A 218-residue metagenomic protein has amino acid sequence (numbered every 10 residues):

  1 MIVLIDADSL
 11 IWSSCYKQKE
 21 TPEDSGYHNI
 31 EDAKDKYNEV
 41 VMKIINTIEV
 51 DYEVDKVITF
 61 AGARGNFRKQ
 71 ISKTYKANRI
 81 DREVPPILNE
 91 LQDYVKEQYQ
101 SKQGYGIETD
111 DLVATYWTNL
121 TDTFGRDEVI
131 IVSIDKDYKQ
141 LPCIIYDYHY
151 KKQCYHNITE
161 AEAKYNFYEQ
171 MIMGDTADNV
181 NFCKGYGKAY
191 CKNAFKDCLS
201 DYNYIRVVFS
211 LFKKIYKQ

Functional and structural regions predicted by a protein language model:
M1-D93: Domain-level signal for Mg2+-assisted phosphodiester chemistry and nucleotide/NA-binding surfaces in nucleic-acid
Y27-H28, Y52-V54, N78-Q218: Extended two-metal-dependent nuclease catalytic cores across DNA- and RNA-processing enzymes
